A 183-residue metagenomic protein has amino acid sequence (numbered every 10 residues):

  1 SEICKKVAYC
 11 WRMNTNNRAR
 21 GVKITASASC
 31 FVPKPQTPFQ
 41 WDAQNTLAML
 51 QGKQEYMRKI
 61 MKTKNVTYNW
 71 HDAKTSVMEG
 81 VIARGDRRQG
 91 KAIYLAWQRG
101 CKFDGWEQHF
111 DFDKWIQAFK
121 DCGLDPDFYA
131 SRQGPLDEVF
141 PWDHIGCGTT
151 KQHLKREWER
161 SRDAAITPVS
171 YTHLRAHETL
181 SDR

Functional and structural regions predicted by a protein language model:
S1-N16: Long hydrophobic segments that form regular secondary structure
N17-L47, V66-I93, C101-W115: Flexible glycine/acidic-rich beta-alpha junction loops that bind and position SAM and/or redox cofactors in anaerobic
Y56-M57: Phosphate/diphosphate-binding loops
K62-H71, A164-P168: Acidic/polar loop patches that form or flank catalytic/metal-binding clefts of enzymes that bind anionic ligands
V81-V169: Flexible inter-domain linker/hinge segments
T172-T179: Conserved small/polar residues in nucleotide/adenosyl-binding loops
